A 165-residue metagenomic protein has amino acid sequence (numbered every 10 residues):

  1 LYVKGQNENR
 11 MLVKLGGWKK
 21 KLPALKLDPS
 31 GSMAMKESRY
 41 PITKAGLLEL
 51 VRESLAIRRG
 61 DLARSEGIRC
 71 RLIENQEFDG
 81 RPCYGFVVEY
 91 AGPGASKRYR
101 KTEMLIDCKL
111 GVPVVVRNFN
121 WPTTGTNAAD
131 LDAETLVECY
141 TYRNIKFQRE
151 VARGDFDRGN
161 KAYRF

Functional and structural regions predicted by a protein language model:
L1, K36, P41, G46-F165: Gly/Pro-enriched, hydrophobic low-complexity segments that function as extracytoplasmic propeptides/linkers
L1-E49, E138: An acidic-aromatic
